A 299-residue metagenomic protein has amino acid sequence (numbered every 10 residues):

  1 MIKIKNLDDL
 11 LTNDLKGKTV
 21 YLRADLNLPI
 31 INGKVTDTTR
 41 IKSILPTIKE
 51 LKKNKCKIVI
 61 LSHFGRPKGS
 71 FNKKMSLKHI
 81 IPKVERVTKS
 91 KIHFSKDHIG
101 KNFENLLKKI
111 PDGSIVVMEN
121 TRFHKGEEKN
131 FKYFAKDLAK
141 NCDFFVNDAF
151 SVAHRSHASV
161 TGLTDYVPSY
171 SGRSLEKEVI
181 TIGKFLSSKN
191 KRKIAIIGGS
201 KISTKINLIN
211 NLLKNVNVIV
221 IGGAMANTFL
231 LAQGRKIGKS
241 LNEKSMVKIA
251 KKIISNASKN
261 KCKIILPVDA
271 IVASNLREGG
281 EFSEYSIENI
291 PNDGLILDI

Functional and structural regions predicted by a protein language model:
M1-I299: Active-site loop-to-helix "anion-binding N-cap" substructures in soluble metabolic enzymes
